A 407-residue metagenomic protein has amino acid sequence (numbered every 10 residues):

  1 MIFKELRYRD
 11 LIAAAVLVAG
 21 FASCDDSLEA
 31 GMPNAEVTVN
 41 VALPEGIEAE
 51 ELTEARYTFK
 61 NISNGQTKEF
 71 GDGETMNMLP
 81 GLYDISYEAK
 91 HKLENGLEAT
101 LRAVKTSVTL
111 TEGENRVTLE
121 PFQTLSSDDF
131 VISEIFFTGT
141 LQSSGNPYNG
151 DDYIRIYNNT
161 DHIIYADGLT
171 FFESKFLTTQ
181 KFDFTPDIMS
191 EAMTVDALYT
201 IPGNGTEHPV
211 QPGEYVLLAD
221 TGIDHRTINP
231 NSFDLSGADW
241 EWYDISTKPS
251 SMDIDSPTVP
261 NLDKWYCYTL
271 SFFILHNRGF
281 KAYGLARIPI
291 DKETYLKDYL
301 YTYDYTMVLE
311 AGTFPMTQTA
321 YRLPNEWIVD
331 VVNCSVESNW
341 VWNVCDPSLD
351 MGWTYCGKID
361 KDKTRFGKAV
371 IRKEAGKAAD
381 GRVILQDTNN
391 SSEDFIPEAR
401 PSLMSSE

Functional and structural regions predicted by a protein language model:
M1-R7: N-terminal secretory signal peptides that target proteins for export/translocation
R7-A14: Sec-dependent signal peptide recognition, specifically the positively charged N-region followed immediately by
G20-S23: C-terminal motif of bacterial Sec signal peptides marking the signal peptidase cleavage site
D25-E36, P44-T53, K60-N64, E88-Y153 (+4 more regions): Intrinsically disordered, low-complexity linkers and terminal tails enriched in Ser/Thr/Pro/Gly with interspersed basic
I62-G73: Short, acidic Ser/Thr/Gly-rich low-complexity loop/linker segments typical of extracellular and cell-surface proteins
M78-E88: A short tyrosine-centered beta-strand micro-motif
